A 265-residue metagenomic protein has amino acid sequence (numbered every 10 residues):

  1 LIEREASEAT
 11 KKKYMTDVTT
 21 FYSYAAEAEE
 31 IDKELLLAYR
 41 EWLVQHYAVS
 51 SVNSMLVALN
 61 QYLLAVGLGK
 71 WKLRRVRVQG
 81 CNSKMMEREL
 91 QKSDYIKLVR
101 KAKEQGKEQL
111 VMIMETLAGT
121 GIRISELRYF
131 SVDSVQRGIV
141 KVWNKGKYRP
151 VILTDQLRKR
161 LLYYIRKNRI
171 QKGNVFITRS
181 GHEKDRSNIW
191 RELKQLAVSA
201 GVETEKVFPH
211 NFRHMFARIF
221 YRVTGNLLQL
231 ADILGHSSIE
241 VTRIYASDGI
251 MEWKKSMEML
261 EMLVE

Functional and structural regions predicted by a protein language model:
L1-M86, K101: N-terminal core-binding DNA-recognition domain of tyrosine recombinases/integrases
C81-K97, G146-Q156, I170-K172: DNA breakage-rejoining catalytic core of tyrosine-based enzymes
K84, K92-I124, K147: Basic, Lys/Arg- and aromatic-enriched nucleic-acid-binding interface segment
E89, K145, L234, S238-M259: Catalytic-site neighborhood detector that most strongly recognizes the C-terminal catalytic loop/helix of tyrosine
E115, R213-S237, I244: C-terminal catalytic core of tyrosine-transesterase DNA break-rejoin enzymes
T120, Y129-Y163: Conserved tyrosine-mediated DNA breakage-rejoining catalytic core shared by Y-recombinases
T154-E203: Active-site/catalytic core of tyrosine-dependent DNA strand-transfer enzymes
L260-E265: C-terminal secondary-structure termini that scaffold catalytic or DNA-interacting sites
